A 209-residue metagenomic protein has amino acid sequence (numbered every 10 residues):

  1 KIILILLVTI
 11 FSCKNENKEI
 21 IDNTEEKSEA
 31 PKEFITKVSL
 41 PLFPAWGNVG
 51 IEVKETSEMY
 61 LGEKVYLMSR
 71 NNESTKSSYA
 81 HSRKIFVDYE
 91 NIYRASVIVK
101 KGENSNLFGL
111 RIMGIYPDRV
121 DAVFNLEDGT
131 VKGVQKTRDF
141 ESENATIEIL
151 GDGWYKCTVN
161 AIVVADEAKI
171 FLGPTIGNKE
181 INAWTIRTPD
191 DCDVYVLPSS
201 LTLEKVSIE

Functional and structural regions predicted by a protein language model:
K1-I5: Sec-dependent signal peptide recognition, specifically the positively charged N-region followed immediately by
I10-S12: C-terminal motif of bacterial Sec signal peptides marking the signal peptidase cleavage site
K14-E16: Bacterial signal peptide processing site
E19-E209: Extracellular and organelle-lumenal recognition/adhesion modules and their flexible linkers in secreted
